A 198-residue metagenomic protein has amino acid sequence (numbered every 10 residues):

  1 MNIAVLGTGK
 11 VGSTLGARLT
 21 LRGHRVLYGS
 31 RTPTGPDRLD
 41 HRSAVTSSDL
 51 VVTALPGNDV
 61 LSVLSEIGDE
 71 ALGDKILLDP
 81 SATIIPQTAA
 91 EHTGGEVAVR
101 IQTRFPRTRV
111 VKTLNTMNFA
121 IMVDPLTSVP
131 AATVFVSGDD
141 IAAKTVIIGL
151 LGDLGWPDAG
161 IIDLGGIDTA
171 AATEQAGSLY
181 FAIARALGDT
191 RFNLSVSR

Functional and structural regions predicted by a protein language model:
M1-L39: NAD(P)+-binding Rossmann beta1-loop-alpha1 motif at the extreme N-terminus of oxidoreductases
R18, R22-G23, G29, G35 (+4 more regions): Change "in soluble alpha/beta enzymes" to "in soluble alpha/beta proteins
D40-I76, P80-P86: Rossmann-like NAD(P)-binding element
S81-T127: Rossmann-fold NAD(P)-binding glycine/threonine-rich loop
A132-R198: Active-site-lining helix/loop region of Rossmann-like oxidoreductase modules
